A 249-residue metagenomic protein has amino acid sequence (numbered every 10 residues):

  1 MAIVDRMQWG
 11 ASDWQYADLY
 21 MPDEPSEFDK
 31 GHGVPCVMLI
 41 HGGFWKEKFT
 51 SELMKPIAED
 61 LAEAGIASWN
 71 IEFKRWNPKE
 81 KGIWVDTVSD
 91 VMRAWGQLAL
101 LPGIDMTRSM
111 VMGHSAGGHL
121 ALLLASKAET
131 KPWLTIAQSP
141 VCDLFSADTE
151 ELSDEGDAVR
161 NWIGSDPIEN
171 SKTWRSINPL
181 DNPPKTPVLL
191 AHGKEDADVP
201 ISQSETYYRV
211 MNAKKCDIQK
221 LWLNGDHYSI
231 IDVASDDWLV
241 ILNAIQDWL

Functional and structural regions predicted by a protein language model:
M1-D29: N-terminal cap/lid segment of alpha/beta-hydrolase-fold proteins
S26-H32, V37-D60: Short, surface-exposed "cap/lid" segments of acyl-processing enzymes
K48-A58, W69-T107: Catalytic nucleophile-loop/oxyanion-hole region of alpha/beta-hydrolase and closely related hydrolase-like folds
K81, E205-L249: C-terminal catalytic histidine-bearing segment of alpha/beta-hydrolase fold enzymes
G113-L123: Glycine-rich nucleophile elbow surrounding the catalytic serine of serine-hydrolase chemistry
L123-E169: Hydrolase active-site cap/lid region
P183, L190-H192, D196: Short beta-strand/loop motif that positions the catalytic acidic residue of the alpha/beta-hydrolase fold
A197-Q203: Conserved alpha/beta-hydrolase "acid-adjacent" motif
